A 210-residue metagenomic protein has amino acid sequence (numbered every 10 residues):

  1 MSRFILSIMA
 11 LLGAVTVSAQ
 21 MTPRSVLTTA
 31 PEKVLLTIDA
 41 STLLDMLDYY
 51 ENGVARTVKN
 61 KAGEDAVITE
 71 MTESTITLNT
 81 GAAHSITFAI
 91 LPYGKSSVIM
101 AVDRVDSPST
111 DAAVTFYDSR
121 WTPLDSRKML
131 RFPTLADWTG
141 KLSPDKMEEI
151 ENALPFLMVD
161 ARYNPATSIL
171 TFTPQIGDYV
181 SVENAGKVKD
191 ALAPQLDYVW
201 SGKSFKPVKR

Functional and structural regions predicted by a protein language model:
M1-S25: Bacterial Sec-dependent N-terminal signal peptides
Q20-L91: Terminal domain-start segments
T69-T72, P92-K95, Y163-T167: Short, ordered beta-strand-loop transition motifs
L78, R104-T110, N184-K189: Short consensus segments that form the blades of beta-propeller domains, in both extracellular/periplasmic
A83-I86, I99-M100, S109-A113, L154-M158 (+1 more regions): Short, surface-exposed coil-to-beta transition loops
K95-R104, P165-T173: Acidic/hydrophobic-patterned starts of short beta strands in beta-sheet-rich repeat architectures
S96-R131: Mid-length scaffold segments of soluble, non-membrane domains
R127-S201, K206-R210: Short aromatic loop motif centered on NTY/YTY
